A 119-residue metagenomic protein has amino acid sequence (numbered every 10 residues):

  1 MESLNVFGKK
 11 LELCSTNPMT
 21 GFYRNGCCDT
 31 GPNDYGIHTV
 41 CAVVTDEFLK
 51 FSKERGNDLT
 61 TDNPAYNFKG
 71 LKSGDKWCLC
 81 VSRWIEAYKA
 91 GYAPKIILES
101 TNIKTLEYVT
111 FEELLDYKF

Functional and structural regions predicted by a protein language model:
M1-F119: A charge-rich, low-complexity, intrinsically flexible signal that marks solvent-exposed coils, linkers, repeats
